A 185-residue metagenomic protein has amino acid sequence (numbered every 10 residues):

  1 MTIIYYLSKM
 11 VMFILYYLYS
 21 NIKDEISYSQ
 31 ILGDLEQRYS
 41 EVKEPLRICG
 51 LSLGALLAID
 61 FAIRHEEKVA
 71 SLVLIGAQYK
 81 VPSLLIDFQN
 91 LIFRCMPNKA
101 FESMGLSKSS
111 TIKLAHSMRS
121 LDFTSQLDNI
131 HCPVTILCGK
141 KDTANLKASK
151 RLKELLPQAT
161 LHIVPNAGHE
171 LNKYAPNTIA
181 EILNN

Functional and structural regions predicted by a protein language model:
I14-R47: Active-site loop/oxyanion-hole signature of alpha/beta-hydrolase fold enzymes
R47, A70-V73: Residue in the alpha/beta-hydrolase core beta-strand immediately N-terminal to the catalytic nucleophile
G50-A55: Conserved alpha/beta-hydrolase "nucleophile elbow" surrounding the catalytic nucleophile
L56-I59, I63-R64, L72-N98: Flexible "cap/lid" loop of the alpha/beta hydrolase fold
K99-F123, K141: Hydrophobic, aromatic-rich cap/lid helix
N129-I130, I136-C138: Short beta-strand/loop motif that positions the catalytic acidic residue of the alpha/beta-hydrolase fold
T143-A148: Conserved alpha/beta-hydrolase "acid-adjacent" motif
A167-N177: Catalytic histidine-centered segment of alpha/beta-hydrolase-like enzymes
